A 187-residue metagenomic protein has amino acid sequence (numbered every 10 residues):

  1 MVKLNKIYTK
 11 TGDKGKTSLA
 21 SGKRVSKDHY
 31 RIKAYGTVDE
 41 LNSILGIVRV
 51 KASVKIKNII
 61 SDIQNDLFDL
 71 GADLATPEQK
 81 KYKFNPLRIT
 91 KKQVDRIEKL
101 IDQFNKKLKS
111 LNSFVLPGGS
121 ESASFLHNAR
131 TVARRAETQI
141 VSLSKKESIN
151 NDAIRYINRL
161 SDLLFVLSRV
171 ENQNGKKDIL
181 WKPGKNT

Functional and structural regions predicted by a protein language model:
M1-T187: Phosphate/pyrophosphate-binding loop motifs in nucleotide- or prenyl diphosphate-using proteins
